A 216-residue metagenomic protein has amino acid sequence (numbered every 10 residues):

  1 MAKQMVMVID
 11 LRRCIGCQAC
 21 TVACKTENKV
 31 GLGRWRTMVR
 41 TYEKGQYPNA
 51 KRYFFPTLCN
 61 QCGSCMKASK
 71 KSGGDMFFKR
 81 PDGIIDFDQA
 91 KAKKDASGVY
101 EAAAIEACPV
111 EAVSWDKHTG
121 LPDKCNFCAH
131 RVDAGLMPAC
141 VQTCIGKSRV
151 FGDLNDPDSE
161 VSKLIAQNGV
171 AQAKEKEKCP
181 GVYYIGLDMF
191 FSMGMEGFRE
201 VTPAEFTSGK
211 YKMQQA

Functional and structural regions predicted by a protein language model:
M1-A216: Non-ligating segments of multi-cofactor redox enzymes
